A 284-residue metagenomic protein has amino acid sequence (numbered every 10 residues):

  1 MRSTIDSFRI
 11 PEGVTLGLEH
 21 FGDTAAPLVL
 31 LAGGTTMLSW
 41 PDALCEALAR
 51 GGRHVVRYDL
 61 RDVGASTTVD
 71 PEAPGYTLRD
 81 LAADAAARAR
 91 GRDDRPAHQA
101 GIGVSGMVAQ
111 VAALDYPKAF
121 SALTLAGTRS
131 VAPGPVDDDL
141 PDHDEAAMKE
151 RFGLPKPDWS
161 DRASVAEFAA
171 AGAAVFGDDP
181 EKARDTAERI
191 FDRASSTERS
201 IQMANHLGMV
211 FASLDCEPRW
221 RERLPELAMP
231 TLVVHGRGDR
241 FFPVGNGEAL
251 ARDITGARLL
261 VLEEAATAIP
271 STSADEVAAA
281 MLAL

Functional and structural regions predicted by a protein language model:
V14-T68: Conserved HGGG/HGGXW glycine-rich cap/lid loop of the alpha/beta-hydrolase fold
G34, R237-D239, E264-A266: Acidic beta-to-alpha connecting loop that harbors the catalytic carboxylate
V63-A100: Active-site loop/oxyanion-hole signature of alpha/beta-hydrolase fold enzymes
R95-D139: Conserved hydrolase catalytic core segment
H143-E222, M229, A249: Alpha/beta-hydrolase
L227, V233-H235: Short beta-strand/loop motif that positions the catalytic acidic residue of the alpha/beta-hydrolase fold
R240-N246: Conserved alpha/beta-hydrolase "acid-adjacent" motif
E248, I254-L284: Catalytic active-site module of serine/aspartate enzymes centered on a nucleophile-bearing elbow/loop
